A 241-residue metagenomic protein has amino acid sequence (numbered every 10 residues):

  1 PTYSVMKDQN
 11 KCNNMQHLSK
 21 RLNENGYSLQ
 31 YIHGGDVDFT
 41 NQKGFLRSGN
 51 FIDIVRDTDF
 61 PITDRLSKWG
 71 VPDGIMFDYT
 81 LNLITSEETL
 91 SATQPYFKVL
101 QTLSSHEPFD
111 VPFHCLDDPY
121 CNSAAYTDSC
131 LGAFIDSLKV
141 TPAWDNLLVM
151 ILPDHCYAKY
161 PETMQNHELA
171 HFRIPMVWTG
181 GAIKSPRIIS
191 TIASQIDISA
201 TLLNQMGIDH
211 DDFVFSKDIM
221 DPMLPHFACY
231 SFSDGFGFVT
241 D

Functional and structural regions predicted by a protein language model:
P1-D241: Solvent-exposed soluble domains appended to multi-pass membrane proteins
